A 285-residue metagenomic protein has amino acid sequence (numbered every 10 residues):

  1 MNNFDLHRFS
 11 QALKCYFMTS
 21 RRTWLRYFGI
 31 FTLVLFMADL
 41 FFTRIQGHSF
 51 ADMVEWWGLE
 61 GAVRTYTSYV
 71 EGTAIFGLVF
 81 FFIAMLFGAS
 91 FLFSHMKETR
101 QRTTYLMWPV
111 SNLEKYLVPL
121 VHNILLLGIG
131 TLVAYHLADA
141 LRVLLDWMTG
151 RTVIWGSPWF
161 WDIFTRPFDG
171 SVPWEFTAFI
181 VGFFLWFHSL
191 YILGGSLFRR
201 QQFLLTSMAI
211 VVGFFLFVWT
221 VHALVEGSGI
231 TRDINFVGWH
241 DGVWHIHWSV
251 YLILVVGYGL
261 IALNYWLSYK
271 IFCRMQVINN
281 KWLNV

Functional and structural regions predicted by a protein language model:
M1-T103, N112-V285: Hydrophobic alpha-helical transmembrane segments of membrane proteins
